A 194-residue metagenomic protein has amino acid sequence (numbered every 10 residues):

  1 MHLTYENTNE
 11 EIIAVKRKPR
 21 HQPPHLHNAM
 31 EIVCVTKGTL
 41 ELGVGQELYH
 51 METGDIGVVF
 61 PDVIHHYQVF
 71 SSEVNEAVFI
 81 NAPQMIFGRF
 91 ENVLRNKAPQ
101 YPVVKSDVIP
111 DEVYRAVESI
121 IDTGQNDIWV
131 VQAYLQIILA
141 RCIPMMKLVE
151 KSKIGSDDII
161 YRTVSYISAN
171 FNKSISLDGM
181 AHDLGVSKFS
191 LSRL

Functional and structural regions predicted by a protein language model:
M1-I56, V63, S71: Generic protein-terminus/edge-of-domain signal
M1-K16, G57-N126, Q136-L148: A hydrophobic/aromatic-rich effector-binding and dimerization subdomain of bacterial HTH-type transcriptional regulators
I109, G155-T163: N-terminal positioning helix adjacent to the helix-turn-helix/winged-helix DNA-binding module
I120-V131, K147-S152, S174-D178: Short helix-to-loop capping/linker segments positioned immediately adjacent to catalytic or ligand/cofactor-binding
V130-I137, R162: Amphipathic alpha-helical interaction segments
Y161-K173: Short, amphipathic alpha-helix enriched in basic
S174-L194: Basic/polar phosphate-binding segments, predominantly the helix-turn-helix DNA-binding elements of transcriptional
